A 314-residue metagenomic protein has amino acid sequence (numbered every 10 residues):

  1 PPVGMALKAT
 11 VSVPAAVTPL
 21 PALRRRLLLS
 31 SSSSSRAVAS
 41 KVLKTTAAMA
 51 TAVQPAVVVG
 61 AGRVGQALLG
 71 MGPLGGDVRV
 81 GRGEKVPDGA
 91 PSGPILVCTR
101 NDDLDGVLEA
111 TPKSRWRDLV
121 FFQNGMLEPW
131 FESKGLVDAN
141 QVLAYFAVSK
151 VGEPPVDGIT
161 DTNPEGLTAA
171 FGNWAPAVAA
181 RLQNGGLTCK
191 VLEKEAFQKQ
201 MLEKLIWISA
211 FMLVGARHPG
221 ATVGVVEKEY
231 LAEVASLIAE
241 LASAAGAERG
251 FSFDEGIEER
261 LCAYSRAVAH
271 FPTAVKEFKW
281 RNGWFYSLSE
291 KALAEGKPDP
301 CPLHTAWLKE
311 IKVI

Functional and structural regions predicted by a protein language model:
P2-P14: PEST-like, low-complexity acidic/proline-rich intrinsically disordered segments, predominantly at protein N-termini
A6-K8, R24-L28, R36-P94, A177-N184: NAD(P)+-binding Rossmann beta1-loop-alpha1 motif at the extreme N-terminus of oxidoreductases
K41, A50-P55, V234-I314: NAD(P)-dependent Rossmann-like dehydrogenase/reductase catalytic/cofactor-binding core
P55, G152-G166, H218-E227, S265-T273: Helix-loop-beta segment of a Rossmann-like dinucleotide-binding subdomain
G65-G72, G83-T160: Rossmann-like NAD(P)(H) cofactor-binding subdomain of soluble oxidoreductases
P73-V78, S114-D118, G135-L143, A180-C189 (+3 more regions): Structural alpha-beta junctions
F121-K204, A210: Rossmann-fold dinucleotide-binding core
F197-A242: Active-site-proximal catalytic alpha-helix in oxidoreductases
